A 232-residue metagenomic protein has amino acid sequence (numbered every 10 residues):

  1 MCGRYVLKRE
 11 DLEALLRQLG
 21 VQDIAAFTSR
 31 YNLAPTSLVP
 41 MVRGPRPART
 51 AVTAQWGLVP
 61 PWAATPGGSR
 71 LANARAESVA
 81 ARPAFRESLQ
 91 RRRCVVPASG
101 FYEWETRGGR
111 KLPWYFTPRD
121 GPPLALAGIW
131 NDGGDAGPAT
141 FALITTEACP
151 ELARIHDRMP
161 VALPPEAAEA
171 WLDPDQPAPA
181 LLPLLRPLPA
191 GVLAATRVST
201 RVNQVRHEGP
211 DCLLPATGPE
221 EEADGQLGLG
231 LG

Functional and structural regions predicted by a protein language model:
M1-G232: Short linear sequence motif anchored by a di-proline
